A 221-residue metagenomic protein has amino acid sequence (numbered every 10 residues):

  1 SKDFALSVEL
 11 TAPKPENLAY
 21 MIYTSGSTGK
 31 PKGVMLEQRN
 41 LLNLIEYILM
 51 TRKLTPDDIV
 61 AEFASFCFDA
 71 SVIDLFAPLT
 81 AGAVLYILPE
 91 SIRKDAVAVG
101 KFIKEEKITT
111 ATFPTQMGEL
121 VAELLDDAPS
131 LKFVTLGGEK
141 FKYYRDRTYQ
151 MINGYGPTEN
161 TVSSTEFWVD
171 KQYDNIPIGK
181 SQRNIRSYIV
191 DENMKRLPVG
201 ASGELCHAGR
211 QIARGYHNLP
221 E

Functional and structural regions predicted by a protein language model:
S1-T11, I22-S25, L41-N43, I152-N153 (+1 more regions): AMP-dependent adenylate-forming
F4-A5, K32-A61, F68-T109, F167: Conserved AMP-binding/adenylation subdomain of ANL enzymes
M21, T51, F63-A64, L88 (+5 more regions): Short hydrophobic "strand-cap" motifs at the C-terminus of beta-strands
M21-V34, T158: Conserved adenylation A10 loop of the ANL superfamily
R39, Q116, E139, R210-Q211: Alpha-helix/helix-capping structural signal
T80-A83, E106-T112, G118-P177, R183-R186: Gly/Ser/Thr-rich phosphate-binding loop
